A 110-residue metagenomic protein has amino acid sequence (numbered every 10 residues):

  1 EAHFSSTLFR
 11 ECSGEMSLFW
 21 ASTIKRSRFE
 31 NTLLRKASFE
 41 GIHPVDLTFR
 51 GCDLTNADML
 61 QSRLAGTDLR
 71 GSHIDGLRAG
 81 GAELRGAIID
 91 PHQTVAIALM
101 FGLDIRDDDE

Functional and structural regions predicted by a protein language model:
E1-E110: Tandem repeat scaffolds
